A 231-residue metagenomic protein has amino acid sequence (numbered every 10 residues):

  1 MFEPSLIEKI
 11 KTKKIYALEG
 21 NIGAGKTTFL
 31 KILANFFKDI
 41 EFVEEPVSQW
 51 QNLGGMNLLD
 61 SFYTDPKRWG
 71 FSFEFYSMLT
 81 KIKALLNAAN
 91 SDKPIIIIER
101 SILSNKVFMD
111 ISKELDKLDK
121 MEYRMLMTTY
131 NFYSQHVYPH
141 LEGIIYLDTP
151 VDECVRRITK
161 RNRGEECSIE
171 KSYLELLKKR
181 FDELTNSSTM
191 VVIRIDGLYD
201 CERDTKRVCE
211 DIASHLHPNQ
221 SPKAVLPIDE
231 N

Functional and structural regions predicted by a protein language model:
M1-K14: Extreme N-terminal, non-catalytic leader segments that precede Walker-type/kinase nucleotide-binding cores
L18: Hydrophobic anchor at the beta1->P-loop junction of P-loop NTPases
N21: P-loop (Walker A) phosphate-binding loop of NTP-binding proteins
K26: Conserved lysine of the Walker
N35-T80: Conserved substrate/cofactor phosphate-moiety recognition/catalytic segment in nucleotide-dependent phosphotransferases
K106-K179: A glycine- and Lys/Arg-enriched "phosphate-lid" helix/loop adjacent to the NTP-binding pocket of small-molecule kinases
V155-N231: NTP-dependent small-molecule kinase module
